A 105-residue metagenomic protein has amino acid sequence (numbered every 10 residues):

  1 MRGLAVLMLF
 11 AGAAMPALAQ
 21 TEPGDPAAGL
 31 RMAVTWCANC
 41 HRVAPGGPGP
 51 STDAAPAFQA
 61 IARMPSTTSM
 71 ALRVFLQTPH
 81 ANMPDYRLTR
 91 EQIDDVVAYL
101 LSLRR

Functional and structural regions predicted by a protein language model:
G3-A14: Bacterial N-terminal signal peptides
M15-M32: Electrostatic cytochrome c docking/interface patches
Q20, R104-R105: Short, solvent-exposed mixed-charge patches
G29, W36-A44, V96: The canonical Cys-X-X-Cys-His
A33-W36, P79: Residues at helix C-cap/C′ positions in short coil/turn segments immediately following an alpha-helix
C40-G47, R63, Q77: Detector for the c-type heme attachment site
P45, H80-A81, R105: Generic structural signal for secondary-structure transition and capping sites
D53-L101: Extracytoplasmic electron-transfer domains, predominantly the class I c-type cytochrome c fold
